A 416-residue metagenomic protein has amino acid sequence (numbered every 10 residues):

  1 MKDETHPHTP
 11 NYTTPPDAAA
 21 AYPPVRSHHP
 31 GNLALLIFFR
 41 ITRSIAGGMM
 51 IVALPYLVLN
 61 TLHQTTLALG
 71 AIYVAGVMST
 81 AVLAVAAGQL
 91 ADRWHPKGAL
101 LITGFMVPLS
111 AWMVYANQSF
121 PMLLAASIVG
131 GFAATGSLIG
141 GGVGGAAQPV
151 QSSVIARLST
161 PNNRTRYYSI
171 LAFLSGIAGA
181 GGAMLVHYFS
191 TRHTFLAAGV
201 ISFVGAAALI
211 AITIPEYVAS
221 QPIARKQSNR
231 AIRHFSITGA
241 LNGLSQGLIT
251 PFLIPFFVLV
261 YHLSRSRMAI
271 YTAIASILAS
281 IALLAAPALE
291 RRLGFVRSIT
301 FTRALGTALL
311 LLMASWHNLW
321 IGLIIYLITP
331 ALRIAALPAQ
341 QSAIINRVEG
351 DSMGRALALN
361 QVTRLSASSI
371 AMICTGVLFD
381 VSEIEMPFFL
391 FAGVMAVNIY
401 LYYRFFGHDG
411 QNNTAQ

Functional and structural regions predicted by a protein language model:
R26-A81, I232-Y271: Helix-loop boundary and gating motifs at the non-cytosolic
I41, S110, P121-A146, I321-A335: Hydrophobic core of transmembrane alpha-helices in multi-pass small-molecule transporters, especially MFS/SLC-type
A71-G88, A273-A285: Central cavity-lining transmembrane alpha-helices of secondary-active solute carriers, predominantly the Major
V82-Q118: Conserved MFS/SLC helix-loop-helix module at the cytosolic interface between two early adjacent transmembrane helices
L83-H95, A282-F295, F379-D380: Helix-to-loop junctions at the C-terminal end of transmembrane segments in multipass secondary transporters
G98-M113, R297-L312, F389-A392: Structural signature of the two symmetry-related core transmembrane helices
I128-L174: Cytoplasmic helix-loop-helix junction between adjacent transmembrane helices in 12-TM secondary transporters
H193-A211, P387-Y403: Symmetry-related core transmembrane helices of the 12-TM Major Facilitator Superfamily/SLC fold
